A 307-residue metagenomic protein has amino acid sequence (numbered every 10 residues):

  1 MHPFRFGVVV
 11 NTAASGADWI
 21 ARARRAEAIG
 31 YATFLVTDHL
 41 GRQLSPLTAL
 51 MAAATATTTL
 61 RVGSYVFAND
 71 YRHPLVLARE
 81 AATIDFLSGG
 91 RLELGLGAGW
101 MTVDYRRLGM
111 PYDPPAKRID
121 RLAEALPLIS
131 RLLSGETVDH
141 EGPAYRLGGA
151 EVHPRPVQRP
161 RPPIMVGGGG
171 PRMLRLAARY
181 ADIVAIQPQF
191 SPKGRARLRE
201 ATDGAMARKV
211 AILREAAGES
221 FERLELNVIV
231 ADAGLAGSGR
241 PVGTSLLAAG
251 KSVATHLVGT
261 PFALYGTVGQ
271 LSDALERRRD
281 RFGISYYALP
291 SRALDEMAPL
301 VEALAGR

Functional and structural regions predicted by a protein language model:
M1-R307: Active-site-adjacent structural elements that line small-molecule/cofactor binding pockets in enzymes
